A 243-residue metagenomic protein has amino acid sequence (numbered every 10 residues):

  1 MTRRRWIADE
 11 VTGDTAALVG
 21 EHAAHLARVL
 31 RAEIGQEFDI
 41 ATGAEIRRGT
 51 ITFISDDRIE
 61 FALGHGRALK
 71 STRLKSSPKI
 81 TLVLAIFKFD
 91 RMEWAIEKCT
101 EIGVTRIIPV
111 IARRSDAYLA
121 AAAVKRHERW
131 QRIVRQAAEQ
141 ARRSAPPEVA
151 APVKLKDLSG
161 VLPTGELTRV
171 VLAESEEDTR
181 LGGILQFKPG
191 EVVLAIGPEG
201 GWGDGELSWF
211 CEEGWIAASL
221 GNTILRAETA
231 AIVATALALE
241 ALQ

Functional and structural regions predicted by a protein language model:
M1-S71: N-terminal positively charged helical leader segments and presequences
R4-R5, E37, I59, K79-L82 (+5 more regions): Structural motif
G66-R67, I111-S115, N222-T223: Short, ordered loop/turn segments at secondary-structure junctions
R73-V170: RNA substrate-binding interface of SAM-dependent RNA methyltransferases
P163-W209, W215-S219: Active-site/ligand-binding-proximal alpha/beta "capping" segment
D204-Q243: Structured adenosyl-cofactor binding patch, chiefly the S-adenosyl-L-methionine
